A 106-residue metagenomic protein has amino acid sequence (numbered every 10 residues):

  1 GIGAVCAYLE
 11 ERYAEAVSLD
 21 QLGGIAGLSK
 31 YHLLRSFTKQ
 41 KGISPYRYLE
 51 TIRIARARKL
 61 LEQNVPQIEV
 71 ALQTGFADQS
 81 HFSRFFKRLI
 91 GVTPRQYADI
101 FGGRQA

Functional and structural regions predicted by a protein language model:
G3: Extracytoplasmic/periplasmic copper-protein system
A7, E11, E15-D20, L28 (+2 more regions): Terminal helix-turn-helix DNA-binding modules in bacterial transcription factors
H32-L33, F37, H81-F82, F86: Short hydrophobic/aromatic patch on the recognition helix
G42, G75, F86-K87, G91-P94: Conserved phosphate-binding and hydrolysis motifs of nucleotide-dependent enzymes
H81, R95-Q96: A general structural signal for short secondary-structure boundary/capping elements
